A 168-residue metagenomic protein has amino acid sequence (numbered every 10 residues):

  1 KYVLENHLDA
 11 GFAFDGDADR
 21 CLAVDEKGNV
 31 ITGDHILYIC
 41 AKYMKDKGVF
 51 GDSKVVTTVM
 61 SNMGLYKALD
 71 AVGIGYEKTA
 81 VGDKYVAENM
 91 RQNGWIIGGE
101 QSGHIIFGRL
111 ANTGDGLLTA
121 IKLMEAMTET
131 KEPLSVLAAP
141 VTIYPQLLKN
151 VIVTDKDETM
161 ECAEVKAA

Functional and structural regions predicted by a protein language model:
K1, H35-Y38, V165-K166: Short, well-ordered alpha-helical scaffold segments within catalytic/effector domains
K1, I39, K84, E88: Short, contiguous clusters of charged residues that form electrostatic/catalytic patches at enzyme active sites, used
K1-V24: N-terminal small/polar loop signature for handling phosphorylated ligands or for N-terminal nucleophile
A10, K47-A168: Phosphate-binding and adjacent anionic-ligand microenvironments
F14-G16, V30-H35, A111-G114: Short glycine/threonine-rich catalytic loop with a Thr-x-Gly-x-Asp
G16, K27, I36, M60 (+1 more regions): Short, ordered loop/turn segments at secondary-structure junctions
D19-Y38, L65: Short Gly/Thr/Asp-enriched flexible loops that form oxyanion-binding sites at enzyme active sites
H35-G51: Structural motif
